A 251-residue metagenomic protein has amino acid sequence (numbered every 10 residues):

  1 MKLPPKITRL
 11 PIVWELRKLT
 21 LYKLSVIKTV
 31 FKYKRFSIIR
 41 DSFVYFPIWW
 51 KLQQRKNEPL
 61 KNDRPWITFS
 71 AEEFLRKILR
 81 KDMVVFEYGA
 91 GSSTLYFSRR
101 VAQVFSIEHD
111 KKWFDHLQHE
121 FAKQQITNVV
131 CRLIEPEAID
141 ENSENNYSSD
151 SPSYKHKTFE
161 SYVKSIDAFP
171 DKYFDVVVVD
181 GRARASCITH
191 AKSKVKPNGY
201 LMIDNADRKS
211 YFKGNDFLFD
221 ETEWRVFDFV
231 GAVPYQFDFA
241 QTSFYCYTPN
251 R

Functional and structural regions predicted by a protein language model:
M1-W66: Membrane-proximal basic amphipathic "stem/tether" segments
I38-Y45, W50-L52, R100-Q103, E120-L133 (+3 more regions): P-loop/Walker A phosphate-binding loop and immediately adjacent motor/lid segment at beta-alpha junctions
K56-K61, I78-L79, Y173-V177: Short, basic, glycine/proline-bearing loop/turn elements
K61-W66, D82-V85, P152-K157, V177-D180: Short, flexible loop segments at the rims of nucleotide/cofactor-binding pockets, characterized by
F69-E141: SAM cofactor-binding core of SAM-dependent methyltransferases, primarily the Rossmann-like beta-alpha-beta module
F69-E73, L95, E160-K164, K172 (+1 more regions): Short, contiguous clusters of charged residues that form electrostatic/catalytic patches at enzyme active sites, used
Q118-D171: S-adenosyl-L-methionine
I166-D171, V176, G181-R251: C-terminal substrate-binding/active-site "lid" region of AdoMet-derived donor-dependent transferases
